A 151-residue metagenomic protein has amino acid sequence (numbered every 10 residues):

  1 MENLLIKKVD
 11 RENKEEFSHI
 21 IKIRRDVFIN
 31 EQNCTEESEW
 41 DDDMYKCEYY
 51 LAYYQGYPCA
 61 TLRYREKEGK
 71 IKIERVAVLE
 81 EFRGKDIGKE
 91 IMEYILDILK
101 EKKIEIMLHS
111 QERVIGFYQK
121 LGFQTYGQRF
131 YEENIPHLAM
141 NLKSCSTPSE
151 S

Functional and structural regions predicted by a protein language model:
M1-M44, Y49, Y53-Y54: Short amphipathic alpha-helix that is part of the acyltransferase structural core
L51, Y57-R65, K72-A77: Conserved beta-strand in the GNAT
A52-Q55, L142-S144: Active-site beta-strand termini and strand-to-loop segments that position acidic
E66-E74, R83, K102, E133-H137: A conserved beta-turn-beta hairpin within the catalytic core of GNAT-like acetyltransferases that forms part
F82, D86-Y94: Conserved acetyl-CoA pyrophosphate-binding loop and the N-cap/start of the following alpha-helix in GNAT-like
I98-Q111: Conserved GNAT acetyl-CoA-binding A-motif
M107, Q119, Q124-A139: Conserved catalytic-core motifs of GNAT/GCN5-like acyltransferases
E112, Y131-S151: C-terminal "cap" of GNAT-fold acetyltransferases
